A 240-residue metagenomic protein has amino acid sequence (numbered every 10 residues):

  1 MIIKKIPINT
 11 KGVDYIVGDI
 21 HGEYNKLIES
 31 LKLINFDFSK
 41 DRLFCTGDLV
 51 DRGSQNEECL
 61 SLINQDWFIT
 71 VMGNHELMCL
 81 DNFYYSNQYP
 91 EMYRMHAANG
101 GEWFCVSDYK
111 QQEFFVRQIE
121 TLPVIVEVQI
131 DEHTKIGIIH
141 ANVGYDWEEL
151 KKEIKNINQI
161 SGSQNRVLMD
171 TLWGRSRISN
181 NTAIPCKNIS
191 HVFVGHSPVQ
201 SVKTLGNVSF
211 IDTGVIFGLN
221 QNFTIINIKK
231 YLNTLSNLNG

Functional and structural regions predicted by a protein language model:
M1-L60: N-terminal active-site segment of His-dependent metallophosphoesterases
P7-I8, V17, D37, N87-Y89 (+5 more regions): Catalytic phosphate/metal-binding cores of nucleic-acid and nucleotide-processing enzymes, i.e., regions that mediate
I8-Y15, E127-G137, L205: Beta-strand-turn-beta hairpins that frame and shape the catalytic cleft of phosphate-ester-processing enzymes
D14-H21, K135-N142, F210-I211: Active-site-proximal beta-strand elements of phosphoester/diester hydrolases
I16, L43-C45, T70-V71, G137 (+2 more regions): Residue-level marker for buried hydrophobic side chains located in beta-strands that build the well-ordered beta-sheet
D19, D48, I63, G73-N74 (+5 more regions): Divalent metal-coordination and catalytic microenvironments
N56-C59, N64-V128, E132-K135, Y145 (+2 more regions): Active-site neighborhood of divalent metal-dependent phosphoester bond hydrolases
S176-L238: Conserved beta-sheet core of the metallophosphoesterase superfamily
